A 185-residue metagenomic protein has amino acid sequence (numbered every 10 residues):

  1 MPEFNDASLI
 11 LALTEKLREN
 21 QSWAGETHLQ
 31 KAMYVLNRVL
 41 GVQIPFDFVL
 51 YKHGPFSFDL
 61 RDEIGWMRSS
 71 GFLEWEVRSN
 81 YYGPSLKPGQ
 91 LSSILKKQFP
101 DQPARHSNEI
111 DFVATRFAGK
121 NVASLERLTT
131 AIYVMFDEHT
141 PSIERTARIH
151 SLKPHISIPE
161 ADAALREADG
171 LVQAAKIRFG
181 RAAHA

Functional and structural regions predicted by a protein language model:
M1-A185: Domain-edge interaction signal
